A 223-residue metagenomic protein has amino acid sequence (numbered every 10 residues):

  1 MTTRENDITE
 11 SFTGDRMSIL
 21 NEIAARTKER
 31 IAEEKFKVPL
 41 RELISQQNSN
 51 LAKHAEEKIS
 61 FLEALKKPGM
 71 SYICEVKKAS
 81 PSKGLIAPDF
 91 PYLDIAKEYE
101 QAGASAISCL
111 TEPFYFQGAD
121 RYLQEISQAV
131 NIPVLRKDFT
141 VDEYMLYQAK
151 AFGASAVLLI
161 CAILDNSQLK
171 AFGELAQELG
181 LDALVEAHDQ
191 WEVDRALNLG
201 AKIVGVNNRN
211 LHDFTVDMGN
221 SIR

Functional and structural regions predicted by a protein language model:
F12-A87: An N-cap/entry alpha-helix motif that binds or orients negatively charged groups
R26, K77-A79, E112, F139 (+3 more regions): Active-site beta-loop-alpha junctions enriched in small/polar residues
E42, Q47-N48, S80-A87, A106-E125 (+1 more regions): Glycine-rich, proline-tolerant flexible connector loops at the mouths of alpha/beta enzymes
I59, P68, Q117-F139, C161 (+2 more regions): Alpha-helix-loop-beta-strand connector modules within alpha/beta enzyme cores
Y72-V76, I107-C109, V134-K137, V157-L159 (+2 more regions): Hydrophobic faces of well-ordered beta-strands that scaffold small-molecule active sites in alpha/beta enzyme cores
V76-P91, P133-V141, D182-E186: Active-site mouth loops of central-metabolism enzymes
P88-I107, A129, E143-A156, F172-D182 (+1 more regions): Alpha/beta enzyme core
I203-R223: Catalytic-face loop-and-helix region of soluble metabolic enzyme cores
